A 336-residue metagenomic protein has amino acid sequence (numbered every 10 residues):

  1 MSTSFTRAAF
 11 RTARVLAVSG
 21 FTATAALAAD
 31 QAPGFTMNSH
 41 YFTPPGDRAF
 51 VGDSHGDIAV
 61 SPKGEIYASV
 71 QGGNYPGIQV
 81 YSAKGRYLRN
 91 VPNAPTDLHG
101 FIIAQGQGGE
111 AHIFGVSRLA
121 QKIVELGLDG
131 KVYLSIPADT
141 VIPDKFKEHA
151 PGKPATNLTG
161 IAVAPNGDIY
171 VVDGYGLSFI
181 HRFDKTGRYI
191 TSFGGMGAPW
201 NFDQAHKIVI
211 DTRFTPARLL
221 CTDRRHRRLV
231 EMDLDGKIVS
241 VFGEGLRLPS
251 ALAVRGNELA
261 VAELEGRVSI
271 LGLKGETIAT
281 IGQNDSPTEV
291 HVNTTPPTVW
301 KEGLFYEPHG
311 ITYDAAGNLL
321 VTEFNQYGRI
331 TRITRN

Functional and structural regions predicted by a protein language model:
A28-H40: Blade/loop signatures of beta-propeller domains
S39-R48, Y133-K153, R188-W200, A279-G303: Surface-exposed loop and turn segments in beta-propeller and other repeat-based domains that flank or scaffold
S39-Y75, G328: Beta-strand-rich domains and repeat architectures in extracellular enzymes and scaffolds, especially beta-propellers
A49-K63, A94-F114, V141-D168, A198-R218 (+4 more regions): Beta-rich, blade/repeat-based domains predominating in secreted/periplasmic proteins but also intracellular
I66-G72, I113-R118, V171-G174, T212 (+3 more regions): Conserved beta-strand positions in repeat-built beta-propeller and related beta-rich domains
P76-Q79, K122-V124, S178-R182, R228-V230 (+2 more regions): A short loop-to-beta-strand structural motif that recurs across blades of beta-propeller domains
Y81-R86, G127-K131, D184-R188, D233-K237 (+2 more regions): Short loop/turn segments that connect beta-strands within beta-propeller blades
F305-N336: Blade-level signature of beta-propeller repeat domains, shared across WD40, Kelch, NHL, RCC1 and BNR/Asp-box propellers
